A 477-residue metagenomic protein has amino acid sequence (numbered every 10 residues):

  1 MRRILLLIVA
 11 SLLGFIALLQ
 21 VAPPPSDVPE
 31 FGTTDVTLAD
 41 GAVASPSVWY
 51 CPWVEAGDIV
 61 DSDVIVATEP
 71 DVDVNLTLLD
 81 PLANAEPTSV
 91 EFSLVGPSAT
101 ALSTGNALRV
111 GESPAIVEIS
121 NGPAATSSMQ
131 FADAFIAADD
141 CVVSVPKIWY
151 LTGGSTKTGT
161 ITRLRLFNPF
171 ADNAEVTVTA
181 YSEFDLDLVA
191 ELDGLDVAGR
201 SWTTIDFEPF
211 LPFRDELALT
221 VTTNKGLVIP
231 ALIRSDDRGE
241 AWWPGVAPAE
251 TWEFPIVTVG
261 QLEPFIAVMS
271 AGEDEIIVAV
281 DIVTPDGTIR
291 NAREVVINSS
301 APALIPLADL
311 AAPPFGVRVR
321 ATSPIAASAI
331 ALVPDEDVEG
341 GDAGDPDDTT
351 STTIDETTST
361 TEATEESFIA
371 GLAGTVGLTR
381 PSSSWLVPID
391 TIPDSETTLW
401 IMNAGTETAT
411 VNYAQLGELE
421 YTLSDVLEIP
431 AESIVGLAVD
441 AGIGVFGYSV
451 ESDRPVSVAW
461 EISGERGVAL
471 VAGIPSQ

Functional and structural regions predicted by a protein language model:
R3-I65, P123-P169, L227-G272, I325-G405 (+1 more regions): Conserved functional hotspot residues at active sites or interaction interfaces
G41-T100, R109-G111, A115-E118, P346-D355: Membrane-proximal envelope biogenesis segments
D63, A67-N84, R165-L188, T222-N224 (+3 more regions): Short acidic, flexible loop segments centered on an aromatic residue
L78, L94-A99, V110-G122, S127-P209 (+3 more regions): Long, acidic/polar, low-complexity amphipathic helices and coiled-coil-like
P81-V110, L186-R214, G287-G316, E418-V445: Intrinsically disordered, low-complexity Pro/Gly/Ser/Thr-rich segments with frequent PxxP/GP/PP motifs and embedded
E112-N121, D215-K225, P314-S323, V445-R454 (+1 more regions): Short, aromatic- and glycine-rich surface loops/edge beta-strands on solvent-exposed regions
A249-P306: Long, internal scaffold/assembly segments composed of regular secondary structure
A292-E294, V376-L378, D390, E396-V439: Intrinsically disordered, low-complexity segments enriched in Gly and acidic/Ser/Thr residues that form flexible
